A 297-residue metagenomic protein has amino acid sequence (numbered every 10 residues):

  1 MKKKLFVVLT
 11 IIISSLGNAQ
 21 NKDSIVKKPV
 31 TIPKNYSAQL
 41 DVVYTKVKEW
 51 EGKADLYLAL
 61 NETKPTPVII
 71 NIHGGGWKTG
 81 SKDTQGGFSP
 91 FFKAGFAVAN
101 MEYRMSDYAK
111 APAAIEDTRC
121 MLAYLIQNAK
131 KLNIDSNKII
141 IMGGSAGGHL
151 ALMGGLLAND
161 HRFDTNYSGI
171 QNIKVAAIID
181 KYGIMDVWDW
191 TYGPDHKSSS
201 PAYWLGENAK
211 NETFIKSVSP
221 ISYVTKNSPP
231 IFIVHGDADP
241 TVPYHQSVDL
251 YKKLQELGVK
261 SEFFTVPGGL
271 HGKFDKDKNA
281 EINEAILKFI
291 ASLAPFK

Functional and structural regions predicted by a protein language model:
M1-I25: Bacterial Sec-dependent N-terminal signal peptides
Q20-K297: Alpha/beta-hydrolase superfamily serine-hydrolase fold, recognizing
